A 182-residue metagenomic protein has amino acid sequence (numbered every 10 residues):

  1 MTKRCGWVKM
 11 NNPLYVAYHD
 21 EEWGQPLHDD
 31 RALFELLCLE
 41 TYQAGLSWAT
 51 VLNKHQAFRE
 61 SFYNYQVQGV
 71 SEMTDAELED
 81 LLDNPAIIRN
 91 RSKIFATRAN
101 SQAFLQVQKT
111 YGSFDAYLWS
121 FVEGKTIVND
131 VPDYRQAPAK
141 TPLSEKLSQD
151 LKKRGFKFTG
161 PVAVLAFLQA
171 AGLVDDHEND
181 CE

Functional and structural regions predicted by a protein language model:
M1-E182: HhH-family (HhH-GPD) DNA N-glycosylase catalytic core used in base-excision repair
